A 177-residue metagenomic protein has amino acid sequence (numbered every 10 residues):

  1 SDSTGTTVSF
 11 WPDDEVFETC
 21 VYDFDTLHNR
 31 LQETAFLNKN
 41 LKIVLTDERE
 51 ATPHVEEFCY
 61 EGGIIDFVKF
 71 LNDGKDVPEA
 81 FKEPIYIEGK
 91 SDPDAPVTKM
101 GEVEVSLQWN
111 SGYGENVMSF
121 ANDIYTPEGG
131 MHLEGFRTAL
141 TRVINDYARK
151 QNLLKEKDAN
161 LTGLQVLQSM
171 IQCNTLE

Functional and structural regions predicted by a protein language model:
S1-V44, E50-A51: Flexible, glycine-/charge-rich segments associated with ATP-binding catalytic modules
D25, E33-T34, N40, V44-E177: GHKL/Histidine-kinase-like ATPase module
